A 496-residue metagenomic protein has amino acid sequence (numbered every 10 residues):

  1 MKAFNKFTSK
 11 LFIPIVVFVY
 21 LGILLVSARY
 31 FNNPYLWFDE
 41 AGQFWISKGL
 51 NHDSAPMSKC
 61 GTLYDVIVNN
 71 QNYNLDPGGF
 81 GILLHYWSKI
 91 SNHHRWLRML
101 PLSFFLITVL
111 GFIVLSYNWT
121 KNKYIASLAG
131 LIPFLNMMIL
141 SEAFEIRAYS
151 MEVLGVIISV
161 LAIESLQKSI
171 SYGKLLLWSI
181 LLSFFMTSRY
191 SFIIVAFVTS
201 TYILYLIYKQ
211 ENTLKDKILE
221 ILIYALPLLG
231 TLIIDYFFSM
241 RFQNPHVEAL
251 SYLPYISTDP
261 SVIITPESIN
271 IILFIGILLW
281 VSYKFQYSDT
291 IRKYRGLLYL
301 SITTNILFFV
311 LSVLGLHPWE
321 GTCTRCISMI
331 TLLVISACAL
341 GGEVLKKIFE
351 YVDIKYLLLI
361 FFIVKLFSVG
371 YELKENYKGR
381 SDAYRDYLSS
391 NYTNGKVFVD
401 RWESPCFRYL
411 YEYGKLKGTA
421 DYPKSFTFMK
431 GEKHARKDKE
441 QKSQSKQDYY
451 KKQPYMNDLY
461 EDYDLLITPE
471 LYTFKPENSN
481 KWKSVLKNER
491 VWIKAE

Functional and structural regions predicted by a protein language model:
M1-K2, P245: Accessible peptide chain termini
K2-K6, K168, E350-Y351: Positively charged n-region of N-terminal signal peptides that target proteins for export
F4-V16: N-terminal membrane topogenic signal
Y20-W119, Y124-A126, G130-Q167, S171-K346 (+1 more regions): Membrane-proximal helix-loop-helix interfaces that form the catalytic/acceptor-binding platform of multi-pass membrane
D353-G370: Internal/C-terminal transmembrane anchor helices
